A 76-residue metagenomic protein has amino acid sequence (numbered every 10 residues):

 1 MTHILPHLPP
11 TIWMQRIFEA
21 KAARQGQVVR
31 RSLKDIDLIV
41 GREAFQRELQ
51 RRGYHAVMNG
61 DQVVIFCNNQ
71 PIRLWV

Functional and structural regions predicted by a protein language model:
M1-V28: An N-terminal amphipathic alpha-helical segment
T2, G41-A44: Short, structured coil/loop segments at alpha-helix boundaries
I4-L8, P71-V76: Long, compositionally biased
I17, I39, E48: Residues that form generic nucleotide/phosphate-binding pockets
G26-V29, L33, Q62, L74-V76: C-terminal accessory nucleic-acid interaction domains of nucleic acid-metabolism proteins
K34-V40: Short, surface-exposed ligand-recognition loops at beta-strand->loop->(often short) alpha-helix junctions that present
E43-W75: Short, compact, well-ordered microdomains
